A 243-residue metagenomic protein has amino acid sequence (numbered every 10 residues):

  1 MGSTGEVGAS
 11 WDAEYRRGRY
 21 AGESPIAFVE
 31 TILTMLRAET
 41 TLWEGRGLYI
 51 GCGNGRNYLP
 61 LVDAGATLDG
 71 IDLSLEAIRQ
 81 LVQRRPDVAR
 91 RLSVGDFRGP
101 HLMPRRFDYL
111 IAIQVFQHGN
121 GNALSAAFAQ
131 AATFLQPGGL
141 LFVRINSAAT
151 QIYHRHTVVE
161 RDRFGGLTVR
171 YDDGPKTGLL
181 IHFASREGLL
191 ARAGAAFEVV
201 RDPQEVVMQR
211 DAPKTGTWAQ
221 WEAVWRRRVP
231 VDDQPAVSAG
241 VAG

Functional and structural regions predicted by a protein language model:
M1-Y49, G53-H101, A126, L140-G243: Class I (Rossmann-like) S-adenosyl-L-methionine-dependent methyltransferase catalytic domain, capturing the SAM-binding
L102-L110: A short acidic, Gly/Pro-enriched loop at the edge of an enzyme's catalytic core that lines a small-molecule cofactor
Y109-A123: A short SAM/SAH-binding and catalytic strip from SAM-dependent methyltransferases
S125-P137: A short glycine-rich, Lys/Arg-flanked "PGG" loop and its adjoining helix->strand segment in the class I
